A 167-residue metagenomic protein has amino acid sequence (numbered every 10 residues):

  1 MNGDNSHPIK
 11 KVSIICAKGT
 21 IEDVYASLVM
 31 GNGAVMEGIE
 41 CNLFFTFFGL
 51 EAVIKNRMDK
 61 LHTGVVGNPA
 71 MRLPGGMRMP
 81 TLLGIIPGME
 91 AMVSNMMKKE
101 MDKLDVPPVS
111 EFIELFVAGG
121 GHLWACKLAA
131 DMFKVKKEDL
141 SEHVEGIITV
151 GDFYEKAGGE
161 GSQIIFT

Functional and structural regions predicted by a protein language model:
M1-K11, E51: Secretory/periplasmic and organellar redox-cofactor proteins
I14-V24, V53-I54, E100-K103: Short, glycine-rich nucleotide/cofactor-binding loops
Y25-G38, L43: Histidine-anchored nucleotide/phosphate-binding helix
C41-F47, W124-K127: Short internal beta-strands
G49-H62: N-terminal beta-loop-helix "entrance" segment that forms/cooperates in small-molecule cofactor or anionic ligand
L61-M97, M101, D105: A glycine-rich helix N-cap at a beta->alpha junction
I86-K137: Mid-chain, well-packed structural core segment of small domains
A125, E138-T167: Glycine-rich, aromatic-bearing surface loops/beta-hairpins
